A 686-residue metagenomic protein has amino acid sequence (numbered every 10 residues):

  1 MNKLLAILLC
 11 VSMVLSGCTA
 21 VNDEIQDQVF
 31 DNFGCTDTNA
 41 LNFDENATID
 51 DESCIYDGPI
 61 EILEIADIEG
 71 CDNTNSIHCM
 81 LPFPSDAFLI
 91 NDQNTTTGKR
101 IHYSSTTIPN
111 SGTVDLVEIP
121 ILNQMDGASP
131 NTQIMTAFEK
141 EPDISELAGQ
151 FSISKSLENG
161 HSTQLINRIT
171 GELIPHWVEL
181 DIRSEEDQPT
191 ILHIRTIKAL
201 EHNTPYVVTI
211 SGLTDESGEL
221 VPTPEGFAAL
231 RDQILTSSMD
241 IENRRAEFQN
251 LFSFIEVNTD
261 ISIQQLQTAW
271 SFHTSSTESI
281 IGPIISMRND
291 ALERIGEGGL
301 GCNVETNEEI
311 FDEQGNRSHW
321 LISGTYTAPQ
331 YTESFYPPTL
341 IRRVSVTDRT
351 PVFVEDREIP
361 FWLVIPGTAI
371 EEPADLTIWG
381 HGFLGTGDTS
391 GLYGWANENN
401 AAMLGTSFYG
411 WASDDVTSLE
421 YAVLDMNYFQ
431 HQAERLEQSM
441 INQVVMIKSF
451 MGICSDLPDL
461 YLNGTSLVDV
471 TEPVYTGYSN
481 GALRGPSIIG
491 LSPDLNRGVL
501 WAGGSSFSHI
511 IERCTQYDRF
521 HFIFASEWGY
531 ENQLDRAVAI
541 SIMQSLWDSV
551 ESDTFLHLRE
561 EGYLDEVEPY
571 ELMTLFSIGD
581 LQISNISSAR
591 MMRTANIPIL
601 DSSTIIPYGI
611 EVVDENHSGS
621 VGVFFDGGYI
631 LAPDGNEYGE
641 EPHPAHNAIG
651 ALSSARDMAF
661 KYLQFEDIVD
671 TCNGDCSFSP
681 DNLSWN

Functional and structural regions predicted by a protein language model:
M1-D27: Secretory targeting signatures
E24-P59: Extracellular calcium-associated, cysteine-rich motifs in secreted modular proteins
P59-P329, F335-Y336: Acidic, low-complexity Ser/Thr/Gly/Pro-rich repeat segments typical of extracellular/periplasmic and surface-exposed
S184-S211, D215-E216, R349, V354-Y393: A conserved hydrophobic secondary-structure block that centers on an alpha-helix together with its immediately flanking
N303-P373: N-terminal cap/lid segment of alpha/beta-hydrolase-fold proteins
S334-E358, I370-L462: Cap/lid segment of the alpha/beta-hydrolase catalytic domain
R435-Q438, N496-R497, W501-N686: C-terminal subdomain of alpha/beta-hydrolase-fold enzymes, centered on the catalytic histidine and its supporting
S455-E512: Primarily recognizes the serine-hydrolase "nucleophile elbow" in alpha/beta-hydrolase and SGNH/GDSL folds
